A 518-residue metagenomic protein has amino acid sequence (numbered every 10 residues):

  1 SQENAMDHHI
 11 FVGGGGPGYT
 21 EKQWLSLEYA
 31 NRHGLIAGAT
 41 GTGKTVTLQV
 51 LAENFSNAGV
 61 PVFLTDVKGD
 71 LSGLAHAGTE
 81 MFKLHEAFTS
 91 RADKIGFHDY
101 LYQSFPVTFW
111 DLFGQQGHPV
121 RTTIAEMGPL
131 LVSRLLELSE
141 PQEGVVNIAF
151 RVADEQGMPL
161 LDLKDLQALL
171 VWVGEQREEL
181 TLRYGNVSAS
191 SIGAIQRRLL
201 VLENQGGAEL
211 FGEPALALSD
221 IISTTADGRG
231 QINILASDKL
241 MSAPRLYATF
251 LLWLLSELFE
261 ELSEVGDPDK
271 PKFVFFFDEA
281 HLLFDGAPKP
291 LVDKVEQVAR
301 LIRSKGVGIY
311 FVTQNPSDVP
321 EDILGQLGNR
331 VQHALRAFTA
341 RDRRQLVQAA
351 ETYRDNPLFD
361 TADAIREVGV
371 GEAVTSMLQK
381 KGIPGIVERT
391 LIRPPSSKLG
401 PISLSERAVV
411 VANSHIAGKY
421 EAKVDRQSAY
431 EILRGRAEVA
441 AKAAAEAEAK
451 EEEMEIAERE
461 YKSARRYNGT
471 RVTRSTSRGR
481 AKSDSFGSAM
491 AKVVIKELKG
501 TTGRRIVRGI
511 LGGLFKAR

Functional and structural regions predicted by a protein language model:
Q2, F11, H118-A125, L136 (+2 more regions): Conserved P-loop NTPase motor module
E3-K22: N-terminal pre-Walker A segment at the start of P-loop NTPase domains
P17-Y19, Q23-N31, D227-G228, D267: Phosphate-binding P-loop
I36, T40, P316: The conserved Walker
K44: Conserved lysine of the Walker
V50-A52, A75-G96, Q297-I383: Conserved ATP-driven motor cores of ASCE-family P-loop NTPases powering translocation/secretion/packaging/pilus
A52-V62, G69-Q297, E367-V368, A429: P-loop NTPase motor domains
S483-L514: Membrane-active amphipathic alpha-helices enriched in small hydrophobic residues
